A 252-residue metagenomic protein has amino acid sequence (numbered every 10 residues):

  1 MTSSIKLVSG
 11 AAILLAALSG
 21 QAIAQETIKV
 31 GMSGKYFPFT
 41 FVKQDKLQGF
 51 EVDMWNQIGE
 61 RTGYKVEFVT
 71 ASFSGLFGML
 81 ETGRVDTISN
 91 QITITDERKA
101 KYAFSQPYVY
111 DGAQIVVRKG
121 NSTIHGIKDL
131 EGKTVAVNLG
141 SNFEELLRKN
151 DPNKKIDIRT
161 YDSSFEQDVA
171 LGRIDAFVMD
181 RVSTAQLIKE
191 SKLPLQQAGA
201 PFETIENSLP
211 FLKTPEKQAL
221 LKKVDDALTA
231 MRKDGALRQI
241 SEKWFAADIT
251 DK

Functional and structural regions predicted by a protein language model:
Q25-I92, A100, I158, D234: Extracytoplasmic small-molecule ligand-binding "clamshell" domains of the periplasmic binding protein/Venus flytrap
K29, Y64-K65, E81-N90, K133-T134 (+3 more regions): Alpha-to-beta junction loops
S33, Y110-V117, A185, K189-D225 (+1 more regions): Periplasmic-binding protein-like
G34-F37, L47-Q57, Q114-Y161, R181-S183: Bilobed "Venus flytrap"/periplasmic-binding protein-like clamshell domains and structurally analogous long
V52-R61, N121, K128, L139-N142 (+2 more regions): Extended ligand-binding regions for polar small-molecule ligands
E60, K65-D129, L195-E203: Acidic, polar ligand-binding/catalytic clefts
E67-G78, S122, D157-L171, V182 (+1 more regions): Short helix-initiation/N-cap motifs at beta->coil->alpha
N142-R159, K192, Q197-A198, L228-K252: Ligand-binding clefts/hinges and TM-proximal coupling segments of bilobed small-molecule sensing domains
